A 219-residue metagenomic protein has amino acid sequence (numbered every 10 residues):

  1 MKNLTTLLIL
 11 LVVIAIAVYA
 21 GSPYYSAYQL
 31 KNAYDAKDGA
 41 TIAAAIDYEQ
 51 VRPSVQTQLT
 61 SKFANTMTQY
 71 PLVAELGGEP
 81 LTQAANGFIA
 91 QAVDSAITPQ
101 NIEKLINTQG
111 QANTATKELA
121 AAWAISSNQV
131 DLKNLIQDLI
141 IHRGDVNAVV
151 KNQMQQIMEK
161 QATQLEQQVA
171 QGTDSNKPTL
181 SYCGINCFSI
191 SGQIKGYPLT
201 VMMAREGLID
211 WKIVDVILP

Functional and structural regions predicted by a protein language model:
M1-V13: N-terminal Sec-pathway targeting helices
T5-T6, A17-Q29, Y48-P219: C-terminal-biased regions
S26-A40: Alpha-helical transmembrane signal-anchor/signal-peptide segments
G39-E49: Short, well-ordered alpha-helical segments enriched in acidic and aromatic residues
